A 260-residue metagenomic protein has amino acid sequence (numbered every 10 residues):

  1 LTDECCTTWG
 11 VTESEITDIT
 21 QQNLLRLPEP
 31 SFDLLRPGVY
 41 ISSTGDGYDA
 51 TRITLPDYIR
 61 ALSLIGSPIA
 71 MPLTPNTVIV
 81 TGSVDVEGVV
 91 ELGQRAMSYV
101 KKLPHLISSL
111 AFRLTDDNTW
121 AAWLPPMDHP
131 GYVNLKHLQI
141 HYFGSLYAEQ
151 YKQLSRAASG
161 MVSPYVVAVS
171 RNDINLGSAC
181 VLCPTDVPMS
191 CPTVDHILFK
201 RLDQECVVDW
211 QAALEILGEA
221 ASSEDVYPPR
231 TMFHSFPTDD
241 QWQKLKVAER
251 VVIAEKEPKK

Functional and structural regions predicted by a protein language model:
T2-S67: Surface-exposed, low-hydrophobicity interaction/linker segments
C5-G10, V78, K200-V208: Short, exposed beta-strand "edge-strand" segments with a Pro/Gly-rich flavor and a Y/T-containing core
L35-S42, T74-N76, F112-T119: A glycine-rich phosphate-binding loop feature that marks nucleotide/adenosyl-phosphate handling sites
I69-L73: Short beta-strand
P75-V78, K136-H137: Glycine- and acidic
T81-V84: Short beta-strand-to-loop capping motifs
V86-K260: C-terminal structured domains
